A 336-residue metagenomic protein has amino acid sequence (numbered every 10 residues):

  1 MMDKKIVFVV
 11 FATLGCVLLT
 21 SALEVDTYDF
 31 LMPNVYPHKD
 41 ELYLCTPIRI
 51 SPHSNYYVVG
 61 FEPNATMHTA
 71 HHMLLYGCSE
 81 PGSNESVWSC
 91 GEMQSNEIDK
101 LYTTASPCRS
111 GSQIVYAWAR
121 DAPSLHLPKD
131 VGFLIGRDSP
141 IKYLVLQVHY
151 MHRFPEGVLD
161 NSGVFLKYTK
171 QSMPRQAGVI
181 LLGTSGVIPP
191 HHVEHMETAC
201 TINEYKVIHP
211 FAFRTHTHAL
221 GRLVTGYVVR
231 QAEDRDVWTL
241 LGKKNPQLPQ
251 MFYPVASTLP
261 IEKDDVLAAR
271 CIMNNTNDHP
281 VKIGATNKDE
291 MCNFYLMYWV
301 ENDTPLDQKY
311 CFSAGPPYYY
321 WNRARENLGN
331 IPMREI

Functional and structural regions predicted by a protein language model:
K4-A22: Cleavable N-terminal signal peptides of Sec/SRP-targeted secreted and luminal proteins
S21-I336: Beta-strand-centric surfaces of beta-sandwich/beta-rich domains
